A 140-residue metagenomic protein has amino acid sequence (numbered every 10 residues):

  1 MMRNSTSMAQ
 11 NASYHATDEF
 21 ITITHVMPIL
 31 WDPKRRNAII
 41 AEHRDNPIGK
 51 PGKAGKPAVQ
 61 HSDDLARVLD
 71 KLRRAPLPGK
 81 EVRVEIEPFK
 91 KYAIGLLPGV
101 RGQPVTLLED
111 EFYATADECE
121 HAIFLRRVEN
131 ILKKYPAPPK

Functional and structural regions predicted by a protein language model:
M1, P139-K140: Short intrinsically disordered terminal tails
M2-A75: Negatively charged, low-complexity tracts enriched in Asp/Glu with abundant Ser/Thr
N11-A12, F20, H25, A58 (+3 more regions): Mixed-charge, polar/low-complexity N-terminal
A16, K71-R74, L96-V105, K134: Residue-level signal for well-ordered alpha-helical segments
A41, K80-E109: Short aromatic-glycine-(Arg/Gly/Cys) micro-motifs in beta-strand/loop hairpins
P51, L77-K80, I131, Y135: Residue-level signal for secondary-structure boundary elements
L69, E81-R83, F112, L125: Generic preference for hydrophobic/aromatic residues in regular secondary structure cores
V100-P138: Short, compact, well-ordered microdomains
